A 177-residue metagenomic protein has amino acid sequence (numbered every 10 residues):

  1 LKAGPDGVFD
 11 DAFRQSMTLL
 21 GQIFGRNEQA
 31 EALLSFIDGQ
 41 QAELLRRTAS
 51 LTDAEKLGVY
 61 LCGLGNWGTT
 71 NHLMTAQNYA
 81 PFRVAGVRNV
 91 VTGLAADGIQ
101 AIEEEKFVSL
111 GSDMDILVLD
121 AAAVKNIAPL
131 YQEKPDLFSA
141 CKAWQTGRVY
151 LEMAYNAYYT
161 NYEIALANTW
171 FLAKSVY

Functional and structural regions predicted by a protein language model:
L1, L61, N89-T92, L119 (+1 more regions): Structural signal for conserved beta-strand scaffold positions within catalytic alpha/beta enzyme cores
L1-I23, A101-D136: Acidic/His-rich segments in extracytoplasmic proteins that coordinate ligands and/or metal ions
L1-W67, N156-Y177: Extracytoplasmic substrate-binding proteins
L44-A49, A95-F107: Extracytoplasmic ligand-binding clamshell segments of periplasmic binding protein
L51-E55, M74, R83-V84, S109-G111 (+1 more regions): Extracellular/periplasmic catalytic domains that process cell-envelope and extracellular macromolecules
G58-V59, N71, D115-I116: Conserved active-site beta-strand-loop modules that form the wall/rim of enzyme catalytic pockets and either contain
N71-Q100: Alpha-helical, coiled-coil/dimerization segments enriched in small aliphatic residues
S112-V176: Active-site/pore-lining binding-face segments in mid-to-C-terminal subdomains
